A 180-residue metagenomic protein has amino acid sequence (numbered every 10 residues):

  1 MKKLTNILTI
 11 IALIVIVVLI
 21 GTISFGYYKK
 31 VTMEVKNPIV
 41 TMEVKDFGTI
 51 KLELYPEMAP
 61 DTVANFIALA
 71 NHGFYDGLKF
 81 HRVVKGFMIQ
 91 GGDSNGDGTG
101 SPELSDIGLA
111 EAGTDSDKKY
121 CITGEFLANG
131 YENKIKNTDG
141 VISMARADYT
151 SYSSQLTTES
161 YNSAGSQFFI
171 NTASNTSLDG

Functional and structural regions predicted by a protein language model:
M1-G180: Cyclophilin-like peptidyl-prolyl cis-trans isomerases
